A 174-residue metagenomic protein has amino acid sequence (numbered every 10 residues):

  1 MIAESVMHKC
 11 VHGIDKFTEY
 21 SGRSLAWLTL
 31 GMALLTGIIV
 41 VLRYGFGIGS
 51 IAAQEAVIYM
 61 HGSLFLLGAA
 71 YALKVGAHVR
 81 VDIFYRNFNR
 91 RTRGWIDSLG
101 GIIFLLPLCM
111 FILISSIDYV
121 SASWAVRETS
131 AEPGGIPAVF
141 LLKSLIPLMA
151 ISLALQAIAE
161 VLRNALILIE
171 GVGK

Functional and structural regions predicted by a protein language model:
M1-K174: Alpha-helical transmembrane segments and membrane-interface helix-loop junctions in multi-pass membrane proteins
